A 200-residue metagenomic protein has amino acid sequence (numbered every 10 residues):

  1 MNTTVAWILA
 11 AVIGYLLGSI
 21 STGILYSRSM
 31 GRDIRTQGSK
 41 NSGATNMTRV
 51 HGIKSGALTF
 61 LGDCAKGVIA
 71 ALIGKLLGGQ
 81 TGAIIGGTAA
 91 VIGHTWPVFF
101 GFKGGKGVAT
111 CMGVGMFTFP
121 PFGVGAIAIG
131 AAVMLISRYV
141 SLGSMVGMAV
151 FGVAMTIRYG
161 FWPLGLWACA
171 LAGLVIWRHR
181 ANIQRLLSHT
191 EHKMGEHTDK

Functional and structural regions predicted by a protein language model:
M1-L9, A65, I69-I85, M116-G123 (+1 more regions): Helix-coil boundary and interhelical linker segments in multi-pass alpha-helical membrane proteins
V5-M30: N-terminal signal-anchor transmembrane alpha helix
L16-G23, G87-V98, V175-N182: Transmembrane alpha-helical segments that form the membrane-embedded catalytic/substrate-channel core of multi-pass
I24-S55, N182-K200: Cytosolic, membrane-interface loops and tails of multi-pass inner-membrane proteins
D33-A44, F99-M112, Y139-G147: Short, non-helical or kinked segments that cap or interrupt transmembrane helices
T48-H51, I73-G78, A89, G93 (+2 more regions): Interfacial segments of multi-pass membrane proteins
I53-G74, A83-T95, G107-A109: Alpha-helical membrane segments and adjacent membrane-interface helices in multi-pass membrane proteins
V124, V140-M148, Y159-L171: Loop-to-transmembrane alpha-helix initiation sites
